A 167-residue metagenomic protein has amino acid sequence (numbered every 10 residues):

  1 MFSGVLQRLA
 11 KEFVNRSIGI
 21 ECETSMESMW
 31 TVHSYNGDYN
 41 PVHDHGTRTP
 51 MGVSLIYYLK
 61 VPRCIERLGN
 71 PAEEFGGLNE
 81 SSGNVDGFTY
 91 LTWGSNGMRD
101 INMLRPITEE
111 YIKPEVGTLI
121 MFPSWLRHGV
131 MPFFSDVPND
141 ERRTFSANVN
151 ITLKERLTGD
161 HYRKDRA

Functional and structural regions predicted by a protein language model:
M1-E21, G37-P41, V85-F88: Non-heme Fe(II)/2-oxoglutarate
E23, D136-P138: A short beta-turn/loop motif at secondary-structure boundaries
T24-H33: A short glycine-rich, His/Asp/Glu-containing loop-to-beta-strand
S25, T49-M51, E141: Residue-level preference for beta-strand/loop junctions
V32-M121, M131, T158-G159: Catalytic core of non-heme Fe(II) oxygenases with the double-stranded beta-helix
S54-Y57, P138-E155: A short hydrophobic beta-strand segment most commonly corresponding to one strand of the jelly-roll/cupin
L126-G129: Short, charged beta-turn/beta-strand-edge "cap" motif at the junction between a beta-strand and an adjacent loop
K154-A167: Extracellular/luminal regions of secreted and cell-surface proteins that mediate adhesion/ECM remodeling
